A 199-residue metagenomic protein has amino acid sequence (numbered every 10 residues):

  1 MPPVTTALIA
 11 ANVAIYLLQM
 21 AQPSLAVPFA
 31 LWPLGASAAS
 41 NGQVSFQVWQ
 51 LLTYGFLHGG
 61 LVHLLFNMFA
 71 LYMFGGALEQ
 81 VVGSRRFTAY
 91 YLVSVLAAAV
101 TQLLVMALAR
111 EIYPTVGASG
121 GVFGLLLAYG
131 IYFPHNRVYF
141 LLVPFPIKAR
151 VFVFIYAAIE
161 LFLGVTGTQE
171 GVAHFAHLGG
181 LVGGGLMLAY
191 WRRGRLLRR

Functional and structural regions predicted by a protein language model:
M1-R199: A detector for small-residue-rich transmembrane helices and their helix-helix packing motifs
